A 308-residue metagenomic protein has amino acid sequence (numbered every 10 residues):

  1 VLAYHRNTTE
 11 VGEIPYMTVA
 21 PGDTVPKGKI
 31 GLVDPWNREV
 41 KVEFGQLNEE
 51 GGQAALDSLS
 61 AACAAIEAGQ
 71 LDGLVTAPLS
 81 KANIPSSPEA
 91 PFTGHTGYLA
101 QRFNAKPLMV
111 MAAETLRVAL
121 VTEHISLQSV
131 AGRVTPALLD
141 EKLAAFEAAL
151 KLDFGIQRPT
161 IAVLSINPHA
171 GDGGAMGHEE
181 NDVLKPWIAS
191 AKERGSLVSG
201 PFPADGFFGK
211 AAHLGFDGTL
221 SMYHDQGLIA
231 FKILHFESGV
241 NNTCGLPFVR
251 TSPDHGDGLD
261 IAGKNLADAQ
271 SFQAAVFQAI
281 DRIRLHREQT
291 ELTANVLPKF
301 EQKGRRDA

Functional and structural regions predicted by a protein language model:
V1-T93, L139-M222, Q226-K232, F236-G239 (+3 more regions): Contiguous, glycine/small-aliphatic-enriched amphipathic segments in soluble metabolic enzymes
V25-K27, A113-V118: Beta-strand-turn-beta hairpins that frame and shape the catalytic cleft of phosphate-ester-processing enzymes
P85-L108: Glycine/threonine-rich beta-strand-loop-alpha-helix active-site module that forms ligand/phosphate-binding
G97-A105, L127-K151: Active-site glycine-rich loop that binds ribose-phosphate moieties when present
Q101-L116, L246-D260: Short, flexible loop segments at boundaries between secondary-structure elements
H124: Conserved beta strand-loop-helix elements of the APE1-like EEP
